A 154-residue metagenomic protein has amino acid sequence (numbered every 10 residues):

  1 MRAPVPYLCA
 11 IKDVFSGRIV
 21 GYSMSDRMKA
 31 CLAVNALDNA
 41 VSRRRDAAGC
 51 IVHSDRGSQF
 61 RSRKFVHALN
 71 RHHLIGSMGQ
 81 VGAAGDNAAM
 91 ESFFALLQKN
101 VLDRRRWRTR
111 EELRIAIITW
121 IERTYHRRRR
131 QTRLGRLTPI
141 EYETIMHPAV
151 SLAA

Functional and structural regions predicted by a protein language model:
M1-A154: Charged DNA-binding/catalytic regions of mobile-element recombinases
